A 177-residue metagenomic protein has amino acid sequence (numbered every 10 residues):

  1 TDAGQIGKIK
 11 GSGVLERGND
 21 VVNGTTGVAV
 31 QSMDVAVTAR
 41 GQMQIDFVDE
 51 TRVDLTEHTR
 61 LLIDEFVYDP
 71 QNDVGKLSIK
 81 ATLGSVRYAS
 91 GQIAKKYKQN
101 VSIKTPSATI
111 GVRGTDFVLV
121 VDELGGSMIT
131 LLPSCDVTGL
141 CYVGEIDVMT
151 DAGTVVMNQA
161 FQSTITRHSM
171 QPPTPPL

Functional and structural regions predicted by a protein language model:
T1-Q42, F47-G153, N158-Q162: Flexible, surface-exposed loop/linker segments and immediately adjacent secondary-structure boundaries
V156-L177: Structured partner-binding subdomains within large eukaryotic complex subunits
